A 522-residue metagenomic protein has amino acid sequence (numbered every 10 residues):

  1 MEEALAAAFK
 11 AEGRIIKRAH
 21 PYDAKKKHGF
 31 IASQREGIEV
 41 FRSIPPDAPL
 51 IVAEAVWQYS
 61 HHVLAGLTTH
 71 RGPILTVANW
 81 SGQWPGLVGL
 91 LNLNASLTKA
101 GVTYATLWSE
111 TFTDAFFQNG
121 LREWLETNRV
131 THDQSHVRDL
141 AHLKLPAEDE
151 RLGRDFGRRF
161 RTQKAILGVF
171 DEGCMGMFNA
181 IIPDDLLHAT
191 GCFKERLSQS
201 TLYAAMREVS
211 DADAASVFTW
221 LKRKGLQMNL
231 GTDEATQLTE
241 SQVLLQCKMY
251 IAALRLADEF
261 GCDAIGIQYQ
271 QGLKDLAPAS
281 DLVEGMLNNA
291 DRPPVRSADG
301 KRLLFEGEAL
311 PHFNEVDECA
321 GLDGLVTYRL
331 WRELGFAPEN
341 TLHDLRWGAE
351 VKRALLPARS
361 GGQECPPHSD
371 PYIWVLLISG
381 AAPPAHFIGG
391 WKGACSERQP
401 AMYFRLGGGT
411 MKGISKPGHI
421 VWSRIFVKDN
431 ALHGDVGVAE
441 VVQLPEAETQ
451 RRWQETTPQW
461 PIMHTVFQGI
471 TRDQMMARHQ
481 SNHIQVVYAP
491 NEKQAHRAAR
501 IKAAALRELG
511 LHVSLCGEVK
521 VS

Functional and structural regions predicted by a protein language model:
E2-K10: Short catalytic helix/loop segments, enriched in acidic residues and glycine and frequently bearing histidine
E3, A55-W57, G72-W80, G86-L87 (+5 more regions): Anaerobic metallocofactor- and corrinoid-dependent redox/one-carbon enzyme cores, especially those from methanogenesis
E12-R18, S81-D213: Cap/lid and interdomain-hinge subdomains that line or gate substrate/regulatory clefts in soluble alpha/beta enzymes
G13-S43, A204-A215: N-terminal beta-loop-helix "entrance" segment that forms/cooperates in small-molecule cofactor or anionic ligand
K25-H28, Y59-H61, Q83-W84, D114-A115 (+4 more regions): Flexible loop/turn segments at secondary-structure boundaries
S33-D47, G66, I251-E259: Short, well-structured alpha-helical segments in soluble
H62-L67, I182-P183: A short acidic, amphipathic alpha-helical/loop segment
